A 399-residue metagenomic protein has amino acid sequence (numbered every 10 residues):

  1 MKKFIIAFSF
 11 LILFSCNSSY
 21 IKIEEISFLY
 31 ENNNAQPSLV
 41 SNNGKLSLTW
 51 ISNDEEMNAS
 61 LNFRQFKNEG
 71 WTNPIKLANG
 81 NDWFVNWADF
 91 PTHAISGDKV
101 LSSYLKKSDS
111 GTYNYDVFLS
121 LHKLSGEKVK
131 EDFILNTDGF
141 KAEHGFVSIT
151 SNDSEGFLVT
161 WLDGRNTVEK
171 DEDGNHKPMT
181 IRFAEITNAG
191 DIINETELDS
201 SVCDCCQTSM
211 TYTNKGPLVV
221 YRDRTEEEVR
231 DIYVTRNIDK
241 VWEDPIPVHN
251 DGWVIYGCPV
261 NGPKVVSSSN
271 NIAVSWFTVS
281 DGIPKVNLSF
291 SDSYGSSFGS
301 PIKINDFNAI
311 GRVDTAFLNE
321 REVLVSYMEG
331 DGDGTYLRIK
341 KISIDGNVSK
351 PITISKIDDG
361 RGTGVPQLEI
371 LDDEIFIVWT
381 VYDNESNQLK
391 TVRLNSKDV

Functional and structural regions predicted by a protein language model:
F4-L13: Sec-dependent N-terminal signal peptides
N17-V399: Extracellular, repeat-based ectodomains that mediate carbohydrate processing or recognition
